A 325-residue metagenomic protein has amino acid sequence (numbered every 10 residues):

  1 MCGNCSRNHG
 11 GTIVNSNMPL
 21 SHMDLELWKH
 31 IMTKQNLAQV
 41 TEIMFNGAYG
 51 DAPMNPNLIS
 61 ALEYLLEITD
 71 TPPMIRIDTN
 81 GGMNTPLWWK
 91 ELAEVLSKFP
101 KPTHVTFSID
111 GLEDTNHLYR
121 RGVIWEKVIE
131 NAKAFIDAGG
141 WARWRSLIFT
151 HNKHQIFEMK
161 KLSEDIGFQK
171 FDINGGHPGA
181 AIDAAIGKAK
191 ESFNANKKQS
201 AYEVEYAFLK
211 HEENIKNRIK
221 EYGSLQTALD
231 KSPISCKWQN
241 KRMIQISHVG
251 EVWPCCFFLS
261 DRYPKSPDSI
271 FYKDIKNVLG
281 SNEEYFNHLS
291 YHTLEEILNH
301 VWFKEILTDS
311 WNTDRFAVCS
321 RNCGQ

Functional and structural regions predicted by a protein language model:
M1, C5, T115, Y119 (+1 more regions): Residues that scaffold the ATP/ADP-binding catalytic core of kinase and kinase-like folds
M1-H9, P254, F316-Q325: Local cysteine-cluster metal-coordination motifs and their immediate loop/turn environment, predominantly Fe-S cluster
R7-G11, L25-G111: Conserved SAM/AdoMet-binding glycine-rich loop
N8-M23, Q35-A38, I59, A93-H292 (+1 more regions): Radical SAM enzyme [4Fe-4S]-AdoMet core and its adjacent flexible, acidic and glycine-rich loops/tails across
G10, D70, G140, W302-F303: Generic structural signal for secondary-structure transition and capping sites
D24, N84-T85, R121, V249 (+2 more regions): Acidic, low-complexity intrinsically disordered regions
K29-M32, L62, L66, K133 (+3 more regions): Non-transmembrane alpha-helical segments in soluble domains of secreted/periplasmic/extracellular proteins
L279-Q325: Cysteine/selenocysteine-centered motifs that mediate thiol-based redox chemistry or coordinate metal-sulfur cofactors
